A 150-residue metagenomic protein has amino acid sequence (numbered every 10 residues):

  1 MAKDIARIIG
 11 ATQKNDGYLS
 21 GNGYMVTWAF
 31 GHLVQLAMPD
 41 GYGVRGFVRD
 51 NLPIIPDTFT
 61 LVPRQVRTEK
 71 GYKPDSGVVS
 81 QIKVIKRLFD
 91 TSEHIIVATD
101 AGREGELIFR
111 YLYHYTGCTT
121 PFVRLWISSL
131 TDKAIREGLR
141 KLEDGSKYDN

Functional and structural regions predicted by a protein language model:
M1-N150: Intrinsically disordered, low-complexity regulatory segments
